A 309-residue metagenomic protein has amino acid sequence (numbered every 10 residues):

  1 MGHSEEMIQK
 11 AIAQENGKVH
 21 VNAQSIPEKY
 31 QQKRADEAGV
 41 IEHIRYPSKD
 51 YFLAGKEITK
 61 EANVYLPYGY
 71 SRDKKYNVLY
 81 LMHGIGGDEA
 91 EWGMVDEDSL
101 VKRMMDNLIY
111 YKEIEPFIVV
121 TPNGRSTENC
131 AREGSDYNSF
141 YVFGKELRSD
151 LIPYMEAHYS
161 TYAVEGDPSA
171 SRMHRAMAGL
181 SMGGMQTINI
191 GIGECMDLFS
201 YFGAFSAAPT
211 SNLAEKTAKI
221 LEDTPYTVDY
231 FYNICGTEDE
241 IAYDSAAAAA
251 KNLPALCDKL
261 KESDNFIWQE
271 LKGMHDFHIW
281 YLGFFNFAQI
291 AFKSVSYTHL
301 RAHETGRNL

Functional and structural regions predicted by a protein language model:
M1-R301: Non-catalytic cap/lid and distal C-terminal segments of serine-dependent acyl enzymes
H299-A302, G306-L309: Single conserved hydrophobic/aromatic residue that forms the stacking wall/gate of nucleotide- or nucleobase-binding
